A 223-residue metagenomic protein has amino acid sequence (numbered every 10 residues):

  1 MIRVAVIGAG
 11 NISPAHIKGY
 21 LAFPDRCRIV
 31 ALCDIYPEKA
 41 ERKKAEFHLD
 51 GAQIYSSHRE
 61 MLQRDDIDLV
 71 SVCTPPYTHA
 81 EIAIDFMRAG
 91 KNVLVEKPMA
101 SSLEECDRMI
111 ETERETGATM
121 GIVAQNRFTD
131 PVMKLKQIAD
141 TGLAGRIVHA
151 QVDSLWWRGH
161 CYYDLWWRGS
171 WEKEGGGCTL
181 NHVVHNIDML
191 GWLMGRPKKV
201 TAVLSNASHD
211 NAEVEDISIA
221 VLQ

Functional and structural regions predicted by a protein language model:
M1-H48: N-terminal Rossmann-like dinucleotide-binding module
R3, R28-I29, D66-L69, N92 (+1 more regions): Structural signature of beta-strand start/N-cap positions in the alpha/beta core of ABC transporter nucleotide-binding
H16, L49-T112: Beta-loop-alpha module in the N-terminal Rossmann-like domain of NAD(P)-dependent dehydrogenases, especially those
C27-I29, G51, I67, I147 (+1 more regions): Core-facing hydrophobic residues within beta-strands of well-ordered domains
S56, V95, A124, T201-L204: Short loop/edge segments at beta-strand edges and connector loops that shape dinucleotide/nucleotide cofactor-binding
T78, P98, G121-R127: Rossmann-like NAD(P)(H) cofactor-binding subdomain of soluble oxidoreductases
T119, N126-A212: Predominantly a Rossmann-like dinucleotide-binding segment in NAD(P)-dependent oxidoreductases
A220-Q223: Active-site beta-strand termini and strand-to-loop segments that position acidic
